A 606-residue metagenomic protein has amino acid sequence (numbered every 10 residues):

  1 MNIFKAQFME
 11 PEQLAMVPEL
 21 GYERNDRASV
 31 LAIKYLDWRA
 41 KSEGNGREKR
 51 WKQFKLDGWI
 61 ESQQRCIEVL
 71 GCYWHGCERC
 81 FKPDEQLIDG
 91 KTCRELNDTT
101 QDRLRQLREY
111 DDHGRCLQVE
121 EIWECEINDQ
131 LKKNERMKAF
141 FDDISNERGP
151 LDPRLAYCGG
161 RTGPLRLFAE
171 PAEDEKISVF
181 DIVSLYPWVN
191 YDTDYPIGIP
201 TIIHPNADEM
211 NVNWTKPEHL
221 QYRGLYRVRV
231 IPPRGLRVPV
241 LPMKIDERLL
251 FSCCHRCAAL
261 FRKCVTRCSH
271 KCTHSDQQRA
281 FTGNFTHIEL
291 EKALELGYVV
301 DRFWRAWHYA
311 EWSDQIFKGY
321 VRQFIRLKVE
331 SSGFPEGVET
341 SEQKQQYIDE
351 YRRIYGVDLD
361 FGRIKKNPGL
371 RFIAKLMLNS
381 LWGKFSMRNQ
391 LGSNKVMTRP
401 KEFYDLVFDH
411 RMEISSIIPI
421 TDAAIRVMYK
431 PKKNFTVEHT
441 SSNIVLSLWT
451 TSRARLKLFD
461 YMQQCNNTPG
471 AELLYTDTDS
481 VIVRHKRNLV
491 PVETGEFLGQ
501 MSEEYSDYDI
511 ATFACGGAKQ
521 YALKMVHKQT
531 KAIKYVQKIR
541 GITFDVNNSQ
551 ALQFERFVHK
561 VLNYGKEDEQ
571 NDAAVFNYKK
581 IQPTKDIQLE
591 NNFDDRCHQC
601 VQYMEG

Functional and structural regions predicted by a protein language model:
M1-R161: Nucleic-acid endo/exonuclease domains
N2-P18, F141-A169, G198, Y226-E472 (+1 more regions): C-terminal, non-catalytic extensions of nucleic-acid polymerases
L56, D129, L473-K486: Beta-rich nucleic-acid/ligand-interaction surfaces
S62, V69-G71, I182, V230 (+2 more regions): Residues immediately flanking
C72-W74, E126-N128, S184-L185, P233 (+2 more regions): Short, solvent-exposed loop/turn segments at secondary-structure junctions
E175-Y186, A374-L378: Conserved catalytic palm subdomain of right-hand nucleotidyl-transferase polymerases, strongest for RNA-directed enzymes
V183-I197, R487: Short active-site loop/helix that positions an aromatic residue
